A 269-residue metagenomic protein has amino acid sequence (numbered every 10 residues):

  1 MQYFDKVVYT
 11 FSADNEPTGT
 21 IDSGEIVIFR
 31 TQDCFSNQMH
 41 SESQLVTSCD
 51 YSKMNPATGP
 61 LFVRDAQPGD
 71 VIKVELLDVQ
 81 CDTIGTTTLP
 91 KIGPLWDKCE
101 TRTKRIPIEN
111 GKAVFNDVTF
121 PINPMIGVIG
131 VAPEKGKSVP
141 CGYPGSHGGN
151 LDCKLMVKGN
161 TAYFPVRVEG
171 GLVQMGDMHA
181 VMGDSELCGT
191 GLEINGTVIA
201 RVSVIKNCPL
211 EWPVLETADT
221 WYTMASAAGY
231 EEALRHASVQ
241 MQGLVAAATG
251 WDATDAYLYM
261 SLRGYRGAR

Functional and structural regions predicted by a protein language model:
M1-D50: N-terminal, Lys/Arg-enriched amphipathic/low-complexity engagement segments that precede the first folded domain
F11-E16, P56-L61, S146-L151, G243: Short alpha-helix capping/helix-loop boundary micro-motifs
G24, A66-G69, G159: Loop/turn positions that initiate beta-strands
F29, V71-V74, F164: A generic structural signal for residues embedded in beta-strands
C34-L45, V79-L89, G170-A180, R269: Short, Lys/Arg- and Gly-enriched loop/turn segments at beta-strand edges
D78-K158: Intrinsically disordered, low-complexity linker/loop segments enriched in Gly/Pro and charged/polar residues
M125-N150, K154-E232, H236, Q242: Conserved mixed alpha/beta catalytic, RNA-binding, or beta-rich assembly cores of soluble enzyme, regulatory
